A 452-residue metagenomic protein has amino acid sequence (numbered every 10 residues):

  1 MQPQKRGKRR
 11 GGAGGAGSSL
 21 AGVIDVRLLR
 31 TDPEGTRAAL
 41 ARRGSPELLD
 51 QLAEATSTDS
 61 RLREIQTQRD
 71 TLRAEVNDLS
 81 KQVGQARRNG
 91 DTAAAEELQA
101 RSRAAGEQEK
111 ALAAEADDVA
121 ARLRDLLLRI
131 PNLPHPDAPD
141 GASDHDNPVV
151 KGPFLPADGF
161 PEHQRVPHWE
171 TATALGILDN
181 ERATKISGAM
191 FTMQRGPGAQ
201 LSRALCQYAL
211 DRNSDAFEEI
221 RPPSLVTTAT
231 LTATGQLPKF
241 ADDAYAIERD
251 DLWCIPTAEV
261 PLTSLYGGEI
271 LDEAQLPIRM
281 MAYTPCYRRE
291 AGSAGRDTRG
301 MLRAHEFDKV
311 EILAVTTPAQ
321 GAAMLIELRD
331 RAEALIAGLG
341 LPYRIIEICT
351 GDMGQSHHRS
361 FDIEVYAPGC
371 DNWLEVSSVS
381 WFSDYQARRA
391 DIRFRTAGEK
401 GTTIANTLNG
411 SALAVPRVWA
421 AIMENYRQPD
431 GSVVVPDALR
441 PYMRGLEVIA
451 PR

Functional and structural regions predicted by a protein language model:
Q2-R10, G14-D158: N-terminal alpha-helical targeting/anchoring segments
G152-R452: TRNA-recognition modules of translation machinery and tRNA-sensing kinases, especially anticodon-binding
